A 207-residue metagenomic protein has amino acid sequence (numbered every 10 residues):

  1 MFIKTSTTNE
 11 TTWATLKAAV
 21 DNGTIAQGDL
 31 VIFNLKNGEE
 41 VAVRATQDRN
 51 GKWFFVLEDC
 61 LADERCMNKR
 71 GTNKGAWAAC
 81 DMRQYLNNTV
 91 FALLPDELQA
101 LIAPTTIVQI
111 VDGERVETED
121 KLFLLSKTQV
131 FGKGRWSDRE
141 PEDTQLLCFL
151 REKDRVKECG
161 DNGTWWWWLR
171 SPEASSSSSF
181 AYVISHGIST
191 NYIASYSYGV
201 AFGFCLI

Functional and structural regions predicted by a protein language model:
M1-I207: Collagenous Gly-X-Y triple-helix signature in extracellular proteins
